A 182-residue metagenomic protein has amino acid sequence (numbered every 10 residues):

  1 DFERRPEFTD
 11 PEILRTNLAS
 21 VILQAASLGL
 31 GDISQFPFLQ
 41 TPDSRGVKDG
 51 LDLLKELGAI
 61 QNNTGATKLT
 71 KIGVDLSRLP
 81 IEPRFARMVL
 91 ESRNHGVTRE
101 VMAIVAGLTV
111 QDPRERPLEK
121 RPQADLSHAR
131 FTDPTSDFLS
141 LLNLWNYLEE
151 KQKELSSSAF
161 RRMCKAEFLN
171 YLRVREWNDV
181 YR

Functional and structural regions predicted by a protein language model:
D1-R182: Second RecA-like catalytic domain
